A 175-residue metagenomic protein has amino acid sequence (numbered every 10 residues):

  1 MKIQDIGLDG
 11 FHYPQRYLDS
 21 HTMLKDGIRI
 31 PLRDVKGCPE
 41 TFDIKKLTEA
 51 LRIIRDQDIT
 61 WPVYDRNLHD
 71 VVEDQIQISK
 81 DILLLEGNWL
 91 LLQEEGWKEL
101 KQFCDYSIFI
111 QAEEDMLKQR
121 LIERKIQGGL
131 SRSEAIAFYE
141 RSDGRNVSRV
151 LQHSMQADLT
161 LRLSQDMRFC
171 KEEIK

Functional and structural regions predicted by a protein language model:
M1, Q102-C104, M155-Q156: Short, structured coil segments at secondary-structure junctions
I3-D5, S107-F109, T160-R162: Conserved beta-strand scaffold positions in the cores of enzyme catalytic domains, especially in NTP/NDP-utilizing
Q4-G7, F11-D65: Conserved nucleotide-sensing/catalytic segment adjacent to the nucleotide-binding pocket in NTP-handling enzymes
D9, D105, D158: Receiver (REC) domain switch/active-site residues of two-component response regulators
D9, L47, L84, I108 (+1 more regions): Conserved RecA-like P-loop NTPase ATPase core
L68-R124: ATP-dependent NMP and nucleoside kinases share a basic, alpha-helical "lid"
E73, E95-K98, E123-E173: Small-molecule kinase domains that catalyze NTP-dependent phosphoryl transfer to phosphate-bearing small molecules
